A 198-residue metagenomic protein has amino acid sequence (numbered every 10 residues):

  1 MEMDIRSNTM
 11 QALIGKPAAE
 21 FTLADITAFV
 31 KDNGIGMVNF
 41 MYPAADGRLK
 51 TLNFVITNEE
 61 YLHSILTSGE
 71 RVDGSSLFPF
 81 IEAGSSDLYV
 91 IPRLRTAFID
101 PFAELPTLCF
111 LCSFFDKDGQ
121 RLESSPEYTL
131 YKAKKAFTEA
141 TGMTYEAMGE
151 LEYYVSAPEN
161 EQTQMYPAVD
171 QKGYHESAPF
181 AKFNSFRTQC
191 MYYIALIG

Functional and structural regions predicted by a protein language model:
M1-G198: ATP/Mg2+-dependent ligation/transfer catalytic cores
